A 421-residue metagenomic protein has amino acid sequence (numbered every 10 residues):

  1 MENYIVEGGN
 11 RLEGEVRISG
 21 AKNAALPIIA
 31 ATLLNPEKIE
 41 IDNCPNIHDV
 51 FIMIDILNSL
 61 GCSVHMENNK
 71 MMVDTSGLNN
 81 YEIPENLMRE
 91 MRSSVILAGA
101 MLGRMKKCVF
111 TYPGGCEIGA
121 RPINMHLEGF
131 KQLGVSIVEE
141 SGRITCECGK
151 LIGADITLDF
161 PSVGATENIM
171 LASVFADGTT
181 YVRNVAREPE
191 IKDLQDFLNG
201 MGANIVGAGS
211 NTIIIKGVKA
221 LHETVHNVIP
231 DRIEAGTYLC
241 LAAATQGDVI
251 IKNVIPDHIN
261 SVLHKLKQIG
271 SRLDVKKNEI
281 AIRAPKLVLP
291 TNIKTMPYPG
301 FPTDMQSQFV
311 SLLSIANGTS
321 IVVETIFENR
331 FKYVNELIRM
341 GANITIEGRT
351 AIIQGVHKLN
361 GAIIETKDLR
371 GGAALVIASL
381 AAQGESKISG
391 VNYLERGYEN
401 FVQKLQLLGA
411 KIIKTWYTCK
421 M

Functional and structural regions predicted by a protein language model:
M1-M421: Short, structured segments at the rim of ligand-binding sites
